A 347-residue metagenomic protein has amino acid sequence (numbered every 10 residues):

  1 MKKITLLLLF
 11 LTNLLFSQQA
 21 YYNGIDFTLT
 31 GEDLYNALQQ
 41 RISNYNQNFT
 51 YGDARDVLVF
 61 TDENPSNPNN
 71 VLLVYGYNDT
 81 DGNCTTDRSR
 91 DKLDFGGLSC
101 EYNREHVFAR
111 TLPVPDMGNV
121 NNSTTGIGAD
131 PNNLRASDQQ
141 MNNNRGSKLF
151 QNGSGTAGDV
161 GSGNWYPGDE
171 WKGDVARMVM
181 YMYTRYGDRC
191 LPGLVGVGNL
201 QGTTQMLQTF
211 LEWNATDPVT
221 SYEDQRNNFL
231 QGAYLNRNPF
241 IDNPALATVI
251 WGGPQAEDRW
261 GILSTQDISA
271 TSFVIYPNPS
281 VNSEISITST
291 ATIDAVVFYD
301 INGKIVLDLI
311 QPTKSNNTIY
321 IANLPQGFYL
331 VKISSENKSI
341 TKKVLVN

Functional and structural regions predicted by a protein language model:
M1-Y21, T265, T341: Bacterial Sec-dependent N-terminal signal peptides
I4, F95-G97, A233, I268-S269: Short hydrophobic "helix-edge" motifs at membrane interfaces and signal-peptide entry regions
S17-Q40: Boundary/junction segments of secreted and surface-exposed precursor proteins
Q19, P254-T271: Low-complexity, Pro/Thr/Ser/Gly/Ala-rich linker/spacer regions in secreted, extracellular modular proteins
L38-K148: Betabetaalpha-Me/HNH-type nuclease active-site subdomain
G96-N103, V107-G261: Domain-level detector of nuclease and nuclease-like folds in predominantly extracellular/periplasmic contexts
I268-N347: C-terminal outer-membrane/trafficking sorting elements
